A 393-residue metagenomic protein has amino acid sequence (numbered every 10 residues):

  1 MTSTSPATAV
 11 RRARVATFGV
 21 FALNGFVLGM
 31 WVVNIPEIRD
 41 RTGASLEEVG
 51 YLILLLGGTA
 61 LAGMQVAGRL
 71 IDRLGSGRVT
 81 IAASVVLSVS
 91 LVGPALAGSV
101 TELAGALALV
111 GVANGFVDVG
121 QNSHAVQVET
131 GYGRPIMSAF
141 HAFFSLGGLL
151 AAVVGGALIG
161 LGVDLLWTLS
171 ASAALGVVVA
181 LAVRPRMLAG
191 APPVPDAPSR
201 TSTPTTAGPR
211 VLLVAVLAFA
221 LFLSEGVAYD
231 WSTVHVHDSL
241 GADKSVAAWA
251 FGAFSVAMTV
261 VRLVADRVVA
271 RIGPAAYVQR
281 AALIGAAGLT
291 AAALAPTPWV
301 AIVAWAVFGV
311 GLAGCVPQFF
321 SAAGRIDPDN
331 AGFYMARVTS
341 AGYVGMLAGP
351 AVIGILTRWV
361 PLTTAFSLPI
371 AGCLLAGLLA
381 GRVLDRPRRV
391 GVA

Functional and structural regions predicted by a protein language model:
V33-E47, D230-V246: Short amphipathic helix-loop junctions that connect adjacent transmembrane helices in Major Facilitator Superfamily/SLC
I38-R39, L70-I71, A157-G162, V236-H237 (+3 more regions): Interfacial helix-cap and linker-helix signal at transmembrane-aqueous boundaries of multi-pass secondary transporters
G43, G75, L96-T101, G241 (+2 more regions): Helix-breaking motifs and short loop linkers at transmembrane-helix boundaries and internal kinks in secondary membrane
Y51-G68, G252-V264: Central cavity-lining transmembrane alpha-helices of secondary-active solute carriers, predominantly the Major
A62-A97, T101: Conserved MFS/SLC helix-loop-helix module at the cytosolic interface between two early adjacent transmembrane helices
G63-S76, I159, V261-P274, T357-R358: Helix-to-loop junctions at the C-terminal end of transmembrane segments in multipass secondary transporters
F116-G131, G314-D327: Intracellular juxtamembrane helix-capping segments at the cytosolic ends of symmetry-related transmembrane helices
F140-L188: Helix-loop-helix hairpin linking two adjacent transmembrane segments in secondary transporters
